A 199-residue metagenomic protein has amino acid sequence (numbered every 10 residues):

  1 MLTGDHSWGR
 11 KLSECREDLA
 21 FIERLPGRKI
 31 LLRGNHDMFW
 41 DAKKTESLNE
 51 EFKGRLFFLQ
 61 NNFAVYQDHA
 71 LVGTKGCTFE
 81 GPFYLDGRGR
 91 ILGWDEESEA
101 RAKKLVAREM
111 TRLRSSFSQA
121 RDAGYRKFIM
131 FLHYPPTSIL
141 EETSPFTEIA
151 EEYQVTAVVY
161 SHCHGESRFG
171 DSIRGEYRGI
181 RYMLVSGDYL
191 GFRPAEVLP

Functional and structural regions predicted by a protein language model:
M1-Q67, E142-V155, I180, V185-S186: Core catalytic region of metal-dependent phosphoesterases/phosphodiesterases, especially metallo-beta-lactamase-like
M1-T3, I30, L71, I129-F131 (+1 more regions): Structural motif
H6-S7, N35-D37, G76-C77, P135-T137 (+2 more regions): Catalytic metal-binding/acid-base residues of hydrolase active sites
G9-K11, D37, N49-E51, E109 (+3 more regions): A short linear-motif detector with a strong N-terminal bias
K11-S13, D41-K43, G81-F83, L140-E142 (+2 more regions): Short glycine-/acidic-enriched loop or helix-start segments at secondary-structure transitions that form or flank
R16-E17, E46, L85, I173 (+1 more regions): Generic secondary-structure boundary signal with a strong preference for alpha-helix termini
K43-E141: Conserved catalytic scaffold of divalent metal-dependent phosphoesterases
V65-Q67, E148-V158, H164-P199: Binuclear metal-dependent phosphoesterase catalytic core
